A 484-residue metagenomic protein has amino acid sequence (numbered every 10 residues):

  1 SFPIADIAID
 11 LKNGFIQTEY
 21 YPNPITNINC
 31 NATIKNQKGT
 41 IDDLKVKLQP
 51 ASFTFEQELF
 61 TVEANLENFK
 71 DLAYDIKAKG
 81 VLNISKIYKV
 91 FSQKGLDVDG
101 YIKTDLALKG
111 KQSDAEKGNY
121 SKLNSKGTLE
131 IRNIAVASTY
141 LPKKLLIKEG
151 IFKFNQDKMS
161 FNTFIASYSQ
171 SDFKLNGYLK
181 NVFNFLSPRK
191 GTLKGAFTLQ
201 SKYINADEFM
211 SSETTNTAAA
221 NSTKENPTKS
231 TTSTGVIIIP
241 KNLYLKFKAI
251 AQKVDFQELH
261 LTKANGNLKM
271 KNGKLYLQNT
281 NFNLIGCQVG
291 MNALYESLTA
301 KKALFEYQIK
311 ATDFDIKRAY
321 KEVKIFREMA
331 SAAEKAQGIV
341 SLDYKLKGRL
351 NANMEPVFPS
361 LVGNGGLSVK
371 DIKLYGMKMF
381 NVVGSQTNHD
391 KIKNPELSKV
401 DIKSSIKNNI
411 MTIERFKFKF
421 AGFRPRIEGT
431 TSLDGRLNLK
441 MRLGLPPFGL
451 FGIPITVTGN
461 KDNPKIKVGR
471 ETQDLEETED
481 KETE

Functional and structural regions predicted by a protein language model:
S1-K47, A51, E58-D157, S171 (+5 more regions): Membrane-proximal interfacial segments on either side of biological membranes
I410-M411: Short, charged/polar, low-complexity loop and linker segments that flank or interrupt alpha-helical bundles
K417: Short, glycine-rich nucleotide/cofactor-binding loops
